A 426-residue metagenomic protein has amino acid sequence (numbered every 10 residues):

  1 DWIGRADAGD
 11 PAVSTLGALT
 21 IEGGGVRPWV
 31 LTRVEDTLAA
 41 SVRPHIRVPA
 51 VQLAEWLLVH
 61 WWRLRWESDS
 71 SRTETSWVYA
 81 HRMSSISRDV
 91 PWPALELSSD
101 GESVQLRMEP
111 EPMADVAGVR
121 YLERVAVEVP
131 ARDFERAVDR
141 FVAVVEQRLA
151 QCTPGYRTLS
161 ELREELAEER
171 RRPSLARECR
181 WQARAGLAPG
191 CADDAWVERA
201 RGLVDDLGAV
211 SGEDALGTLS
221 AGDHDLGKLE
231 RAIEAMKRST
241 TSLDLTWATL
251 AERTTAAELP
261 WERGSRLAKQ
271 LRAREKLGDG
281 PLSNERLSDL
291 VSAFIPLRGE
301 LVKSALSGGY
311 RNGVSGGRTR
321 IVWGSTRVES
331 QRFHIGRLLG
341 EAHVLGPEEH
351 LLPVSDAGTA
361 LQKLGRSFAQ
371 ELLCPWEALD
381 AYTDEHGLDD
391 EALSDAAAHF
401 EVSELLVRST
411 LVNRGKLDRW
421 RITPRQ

Functional and structural regions predicted by a protein language model:
D1-Q426: Short juxta-domain linker segments that transition from a proline/glycine-rich, charged coil into a short amphipathic
